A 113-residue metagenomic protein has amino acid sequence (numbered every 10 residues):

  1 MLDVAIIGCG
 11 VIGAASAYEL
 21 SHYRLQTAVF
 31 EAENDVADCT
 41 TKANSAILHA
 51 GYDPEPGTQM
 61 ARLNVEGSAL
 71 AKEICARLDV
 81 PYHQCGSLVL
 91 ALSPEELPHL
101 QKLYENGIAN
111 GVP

Functional and structural regions predicted by a protein language model:
M1-I7, D38-I47: Short low-complexity stretches enriched in small and charged residues
M1-L2, L25, A43, C85 (+1 more regions): Short coil/turn connectors at secondary-structure junctions
L2-V29: N-terminal Rossmann-like FAD-binding beta1-loop-alpha1 element of flavoenzymes
I7-G8, A32, N44, G86: A secondary-structure boundary/capping signal
S16, C39, L100: Short glycine-/acidic-enriched loop or helix-start segments at secondary-structure transitions that form or flank
S21-A43: Glycine-rich FAD pyrophosphate-binding loop
A46-P113: Dinucleotide-binding Rossmann-like beta1-alpha1 core, especially the glycine-rich loop that anchors the ADP
